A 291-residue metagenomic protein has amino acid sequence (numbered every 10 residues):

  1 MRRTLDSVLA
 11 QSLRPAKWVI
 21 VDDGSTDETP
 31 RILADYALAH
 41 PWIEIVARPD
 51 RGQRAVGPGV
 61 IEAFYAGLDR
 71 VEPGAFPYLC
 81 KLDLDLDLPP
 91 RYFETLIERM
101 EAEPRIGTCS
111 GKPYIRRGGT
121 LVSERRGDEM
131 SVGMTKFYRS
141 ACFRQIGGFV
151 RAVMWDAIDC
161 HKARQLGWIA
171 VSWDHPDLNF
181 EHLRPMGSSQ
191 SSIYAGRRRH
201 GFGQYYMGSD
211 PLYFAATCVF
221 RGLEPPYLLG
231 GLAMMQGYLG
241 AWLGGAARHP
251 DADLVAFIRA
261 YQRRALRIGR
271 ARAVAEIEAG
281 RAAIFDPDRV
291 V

Functional and structural regions predicted by a protein language model:
L5-D6, P30-R31, P90-E101, F143: Short alpha-helix within the catalytic core of nucleotide-sugar-dependent glycosyltransferases
S7-Q53: Acidic donor-binding segment of Leloir-type glycosyltransferases
G52, D87-V122: Conserved donor NDP-sugar-binding/catalytic core segment of glycosyltransferases
I61-Y78: Active-site nucleotide-sugar/metal-binding loop of Leloir-type enzymes
A75-D87: Short beta-strand-to-loop acidic/aromatic patch adjacent to the donor-nucleotide binding site
V132-G147: Conserved nucleotide-sugar donor-binding and metal-coordinating catalytic region shared by glycosyltransferases
F149-T217: Catalytic donor/gating beta->alpha subdomain of glycosyltransferases that bind UDP-sugars
G196-V290: Non-catalytic, C-terminal membrane-associated alpha-helical segments of glycosyltransferases
